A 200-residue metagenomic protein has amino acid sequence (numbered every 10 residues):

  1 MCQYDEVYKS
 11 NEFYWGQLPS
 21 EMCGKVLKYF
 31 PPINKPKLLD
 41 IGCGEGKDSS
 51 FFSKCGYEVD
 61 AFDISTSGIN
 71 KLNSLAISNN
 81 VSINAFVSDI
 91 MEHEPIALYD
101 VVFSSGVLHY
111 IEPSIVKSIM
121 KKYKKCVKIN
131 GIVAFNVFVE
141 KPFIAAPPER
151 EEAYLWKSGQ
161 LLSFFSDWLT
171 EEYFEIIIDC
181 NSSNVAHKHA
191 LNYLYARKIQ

Functional and structural regions predicted by a protein language model:
M1-N34, L39, G44-A97, I111-S118 (+1 more regions): Class I (Rossmann-like) S-adenosyl-L-methionine-dependent methyltransferase catalytic domain, capturing the SAM-binding
F103: A conserved beta-strand element that flanks and buttresses the S-adenosyl-L-methionine
G106-V107: Short catalytic micro-motifs in class I SAM-dependent methyltransferases
K117-I129: A short glycine-rich, Lys/Arg-flanked "PGG" loop and its adjoining helix->strand segment in the class I
